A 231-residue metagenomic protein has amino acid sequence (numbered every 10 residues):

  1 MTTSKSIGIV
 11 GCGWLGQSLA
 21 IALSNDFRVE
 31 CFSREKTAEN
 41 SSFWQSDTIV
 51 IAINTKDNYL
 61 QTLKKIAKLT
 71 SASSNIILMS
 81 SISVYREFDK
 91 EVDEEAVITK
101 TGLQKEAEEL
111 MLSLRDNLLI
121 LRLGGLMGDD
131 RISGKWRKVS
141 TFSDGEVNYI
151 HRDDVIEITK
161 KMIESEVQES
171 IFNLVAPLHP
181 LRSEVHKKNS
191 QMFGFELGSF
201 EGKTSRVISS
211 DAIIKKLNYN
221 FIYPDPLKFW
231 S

Functional and structural regions predicted by a protein language model:
I7-G11: Conserved N-terminal Rossmann-fold NAD(P)-binding element of oxidoreductases
G16-Q17: N-terminal Rossmann-fold NAD(P) dinucleotide-binding loop
A67-T99: Conserved Rossmann-fold NAD(P)-dependent oxidoreductase catalytic core, especially the SDR/UDP-sugar
E109-D129: Conserved beta-loop-beta element that borders a ligand/cofactor-binding pocket
I120-L123, S140-I163: Substrate-positioning beta->alpha
R122-R137, P180: Flexible, glycine-rich beta-alpha linker
I158-S210: Mid/C-terminal beta-alpha module of Rossmann-like enzyme folds, strongest in SDR-family dehydrogenases/epimerases
F195-S231: C-terminal amphipathic/interface module of NAD(P)-dependent oxidoreductases and related NAD-binding regulators
